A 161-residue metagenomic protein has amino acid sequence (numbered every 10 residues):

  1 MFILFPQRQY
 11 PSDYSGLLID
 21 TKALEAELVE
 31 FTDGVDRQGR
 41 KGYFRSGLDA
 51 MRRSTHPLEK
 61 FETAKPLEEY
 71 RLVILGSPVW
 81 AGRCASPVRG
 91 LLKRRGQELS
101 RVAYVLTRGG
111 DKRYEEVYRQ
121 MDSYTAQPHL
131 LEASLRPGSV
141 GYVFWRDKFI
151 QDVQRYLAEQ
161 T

Functional and structural regions predicted by a protein language model:
M1-L75, G82-A85, R89, Q151-Q160: N-terminal beta1-alpha1-beta2 submodule of the flavodoxin-like/Rossmannoid cofactor-binding fold
A26, V102, P128-L130: Hydrophobic anchor at the start of a short beta-strand that flanks the dinucleotide cofactor-binding loop
E30-T32, L106, S134: Residue-level recognition of beta-strand->loop/alpha-helix junctions
L67-E68, K93-S100, T125-A126: Short, conserved loop/helix-junction motifs that constitute active-site signature segments in enzyme catalytic cores
L75-G76, Y104: Redox-cofactor binding/interface segments in oxidoreductases and associated redox assembly factors
L106-K112, P137: Short beta-alpha junction loops
G110-Y124: Glycine-rich, charge-decorated loop segments at or immediately adjacent to ligand/cofactor-binding or catalytic sites
L130-T161: Glycine-rich phosphate/pyrophosphate-binding loop and the adjoining helix
